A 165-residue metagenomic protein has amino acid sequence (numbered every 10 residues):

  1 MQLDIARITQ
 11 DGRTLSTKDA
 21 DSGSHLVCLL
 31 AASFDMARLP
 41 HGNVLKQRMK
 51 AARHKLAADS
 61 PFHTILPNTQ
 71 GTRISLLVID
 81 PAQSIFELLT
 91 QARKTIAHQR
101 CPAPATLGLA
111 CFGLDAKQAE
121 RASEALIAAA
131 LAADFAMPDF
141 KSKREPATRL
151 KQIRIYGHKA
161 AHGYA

Functional and structural regions predicted by a protein language model:
M1-A165: Short amphipathic alpha-helical segment within the helicase RecA-like ATPase core that mediates nucleic-acid
